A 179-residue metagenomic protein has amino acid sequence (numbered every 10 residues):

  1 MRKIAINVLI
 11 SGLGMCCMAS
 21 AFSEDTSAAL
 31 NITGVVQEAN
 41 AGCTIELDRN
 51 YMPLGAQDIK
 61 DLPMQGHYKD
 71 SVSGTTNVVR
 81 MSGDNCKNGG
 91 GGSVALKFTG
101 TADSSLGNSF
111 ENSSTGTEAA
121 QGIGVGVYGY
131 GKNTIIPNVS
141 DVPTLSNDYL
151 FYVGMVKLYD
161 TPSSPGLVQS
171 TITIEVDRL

Functional and structural regions predicted by a protein language model:
M1-V8: Bacterial N-terminal signal peptides that target proteins for export
R2, A21-L179: Mature extracellular/passenger domains of Gram-negative fimbrial/pilin and adhesin proteins
L9-G14: Hydrophobic helical h-region of N-terminal Sec-dependent signal peptides in bacterial secretory/periplasmic proteins
C16-S20: N-terminal signal peptide c-region/cleavage motif recognized by signal peptidases
